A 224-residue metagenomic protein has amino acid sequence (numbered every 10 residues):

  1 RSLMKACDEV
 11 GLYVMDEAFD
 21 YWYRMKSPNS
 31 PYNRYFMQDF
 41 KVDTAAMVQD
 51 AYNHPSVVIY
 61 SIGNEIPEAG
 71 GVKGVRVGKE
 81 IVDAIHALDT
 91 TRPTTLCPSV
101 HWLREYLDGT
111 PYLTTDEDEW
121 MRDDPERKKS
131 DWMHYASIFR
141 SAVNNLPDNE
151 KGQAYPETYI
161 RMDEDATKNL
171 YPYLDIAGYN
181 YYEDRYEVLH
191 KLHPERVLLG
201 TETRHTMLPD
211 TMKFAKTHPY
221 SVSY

Functional and structural regions predicted by a protein language model:
R1-L174, Y182-E187, P194, E202-H205: Active-site mouth of glycoside hydrolases
G178: N-terminal Rossmann-like NAD(P) cofactor-binding module of classical short-chain dehydrogenase/reductase
L199: Active-site beta-loop-alpha substructure in enzyme catalytic cores, prototypically the cysteine-centered nucleophile
T211-Y224: Substrate-binding cleft of secreted/luminal carbohydrate-active enzymes
